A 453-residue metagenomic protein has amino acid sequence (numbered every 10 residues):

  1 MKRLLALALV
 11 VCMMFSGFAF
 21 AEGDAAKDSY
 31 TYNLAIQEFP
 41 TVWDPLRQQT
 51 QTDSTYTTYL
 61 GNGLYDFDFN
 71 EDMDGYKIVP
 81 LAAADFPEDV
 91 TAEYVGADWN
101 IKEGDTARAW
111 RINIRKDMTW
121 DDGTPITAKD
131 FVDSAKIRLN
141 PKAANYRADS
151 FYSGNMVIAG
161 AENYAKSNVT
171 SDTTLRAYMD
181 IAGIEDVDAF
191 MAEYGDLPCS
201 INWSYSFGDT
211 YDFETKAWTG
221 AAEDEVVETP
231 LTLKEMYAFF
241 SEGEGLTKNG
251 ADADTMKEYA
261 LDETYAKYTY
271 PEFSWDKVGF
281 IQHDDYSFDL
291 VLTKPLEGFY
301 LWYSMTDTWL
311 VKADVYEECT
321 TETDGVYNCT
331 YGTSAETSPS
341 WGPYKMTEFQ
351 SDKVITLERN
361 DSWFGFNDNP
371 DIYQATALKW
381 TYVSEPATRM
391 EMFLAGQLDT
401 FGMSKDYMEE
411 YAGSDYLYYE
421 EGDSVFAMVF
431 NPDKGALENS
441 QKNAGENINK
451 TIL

Functional and structural regions predicted by a protein language model:
M1-Y30, C199, F207: Short, low-complexity disordered leader/linker segments with a strong preference for bacterial N-terminal type II
E22-N33, G104-D105, S340, D371-T376: Immediate post-signal peptide segment of exported/extracytoplasmic ligand-binding proteins
L34-K102, P339: N-terminal lobe/hinge region of extracytoplasmic solute-binding protein
P40-Q48, D66-D68, D72-K77, D121-D122 (+5 more regions): Short, solvent-exposed loop/turn elements at domain surfaces
D53-T55, A97-I101, K277-F280, S287 (+2 more regions): A structural signal for short loop-to-beta-strand junctions that line the ligand-binding cleft of periplasmic/secreted
F69-M73, K234-K277, D284-S287, L292-K379: Gly/Pro-rich hinge or "lid" segments in bacterial periplasmic/extracellular proteins
D85-A253, D289, R389, N447-I452: Aromatic- and charge-enriched surface segment that lines or borders ligand/interaction sites
I112-N145, A222-E223, T229-P230, A266 (+1 more regions): Extracytoplasmic/periplasmic ligand-capture domains
